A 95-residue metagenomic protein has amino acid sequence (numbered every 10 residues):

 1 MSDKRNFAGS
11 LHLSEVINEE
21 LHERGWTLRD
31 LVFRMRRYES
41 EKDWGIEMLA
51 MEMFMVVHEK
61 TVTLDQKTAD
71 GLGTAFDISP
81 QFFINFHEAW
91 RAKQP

Functional and structural regions predicted by a protein language model:
M1-E41: A short, Lys/Arg-rich alpha-helix, primarily the initiator
L21-R24, T61, F76: Flexible interhelical turns and helix-capping residues at alpha-helix boundaries within structured domains
R34, V56, N85-A89: Short acidic/histidine-centered micro-motifs embedded in hydrophobic/aromatic stretches that mark compact functional
R36-G73: Recognition helix of helix-turn-helix/homeodomain-like DNA-binding domains that insert into the DNA major groove
T74-P95: Short amphipathic recognition helices of helix-turn-helix/homeodomain-type DNA-binding modules
